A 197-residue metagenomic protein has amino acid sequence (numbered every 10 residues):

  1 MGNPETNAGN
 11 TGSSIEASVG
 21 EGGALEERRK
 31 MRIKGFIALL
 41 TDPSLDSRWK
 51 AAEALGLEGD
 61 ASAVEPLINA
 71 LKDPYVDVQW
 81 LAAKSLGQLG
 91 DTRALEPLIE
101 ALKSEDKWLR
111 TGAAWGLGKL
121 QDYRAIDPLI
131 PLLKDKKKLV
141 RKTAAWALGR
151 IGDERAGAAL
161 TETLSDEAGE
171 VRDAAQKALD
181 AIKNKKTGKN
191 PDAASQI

Functional and structural regions predicted by a protein language model:
G2-D42, K50: N-terminal "cap/leader" segments of large eukaryotic alpha-helical scaffolds
T6, E27-T41, E58-K72, D91-K103 (+3 more regions): Amphipathic alpha-helical scaffolding segments comprising HEAT/armadillo-like alpha-solenoid repeats
G23-E27, A54, S85, G116-K119 (+3 more regions): Core register positions within helices of long alpha-helical scaffolds
D46-R48, D77-Q79, W108-R110, L139-R141 (+1 more regions): Positions within the helices of HEAT/ARM-like alpha-solenoid repeats
W49-A54, V76, W80-S85: Non-membrane alpha-helical segments in proteins
Q88-G90, E105-L109: Helix-adjacent hinge/juxtasegments
D127, D135-W146, R150: Strongly charged, low-complexity linkers/loops
